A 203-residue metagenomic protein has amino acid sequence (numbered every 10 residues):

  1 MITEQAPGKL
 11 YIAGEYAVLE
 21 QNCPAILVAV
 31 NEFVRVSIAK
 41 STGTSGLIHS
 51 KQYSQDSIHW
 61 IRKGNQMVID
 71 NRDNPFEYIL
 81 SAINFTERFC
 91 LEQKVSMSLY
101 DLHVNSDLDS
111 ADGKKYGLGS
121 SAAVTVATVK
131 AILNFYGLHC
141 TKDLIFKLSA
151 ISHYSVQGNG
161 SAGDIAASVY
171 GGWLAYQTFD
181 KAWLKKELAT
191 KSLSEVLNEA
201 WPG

Functional and structural regions predicted by a protein language model:
M1-G117, K130-C140, G171, G203: ATP-binding N-lobe of GHMP and related small-molecule kinases
V18-C23, V28, S45-S50, N134-G203: ATP-dependent small-molecule kinase catalytic core of the GHMP/sugar-kinase superfamily and closely related
S121: Short, conserved phosphate/pyrophosphate- and ester-handling motifs at nucleotide-, phospho-/glycolipid
A127: Active-site signature of alpha/beta-hydrolase-fold catalytic machinery across serine- and Asp/Cys-nucleophile hydrolases
